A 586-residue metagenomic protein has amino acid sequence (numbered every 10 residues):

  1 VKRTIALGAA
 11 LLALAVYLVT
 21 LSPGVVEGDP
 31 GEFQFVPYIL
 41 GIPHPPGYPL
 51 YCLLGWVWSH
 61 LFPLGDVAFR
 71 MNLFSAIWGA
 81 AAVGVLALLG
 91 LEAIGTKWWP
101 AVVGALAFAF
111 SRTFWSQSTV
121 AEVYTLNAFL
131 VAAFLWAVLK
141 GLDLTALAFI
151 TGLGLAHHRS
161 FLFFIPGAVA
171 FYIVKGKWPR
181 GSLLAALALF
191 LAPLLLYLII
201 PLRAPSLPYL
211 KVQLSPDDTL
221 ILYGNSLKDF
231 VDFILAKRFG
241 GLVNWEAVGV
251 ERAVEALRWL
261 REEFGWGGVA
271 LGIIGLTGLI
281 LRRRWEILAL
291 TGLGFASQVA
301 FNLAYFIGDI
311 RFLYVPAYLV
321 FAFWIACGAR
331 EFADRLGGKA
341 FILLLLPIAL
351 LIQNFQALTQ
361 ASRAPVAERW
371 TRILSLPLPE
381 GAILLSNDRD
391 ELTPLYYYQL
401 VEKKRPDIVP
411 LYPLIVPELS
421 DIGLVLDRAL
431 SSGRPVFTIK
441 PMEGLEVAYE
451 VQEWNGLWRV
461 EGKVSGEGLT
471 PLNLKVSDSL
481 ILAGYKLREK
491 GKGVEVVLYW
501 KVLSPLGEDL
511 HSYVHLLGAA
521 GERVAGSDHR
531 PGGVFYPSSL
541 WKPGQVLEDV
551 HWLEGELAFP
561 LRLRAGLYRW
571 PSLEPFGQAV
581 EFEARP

Functional and structural regions predicted by a protein language model:
R3-I5, L11, L86-F110, A146 (+4 more regions): Transmembrane-helix signature of polytopic, membrane-embedded enzymes that assemble or transfer cell-envelope glycans
L7, I280-W285, C327-N354: Signature aromatic-anchored transmembrane alpha helix within multi-pass, membrane-resident enzymes that catalyze glycan
L7, L73-I94, A132-A137, I274-T277 (+1 more regions): Transmembrane-helix motifs of polytopic, lipid-linked glycan transferases
V36-I39, G104-L106, L144-H157, P166-Y172: Membrane-interface alpha helices of multi-pass inner-membrane proteins
G55-F62, M71-V85, W98, A107 (+4 more regions): Transmembrane alpha-helices of multi-pass, membrane-embedded glycan-processing enzymes that use lipid-linked
K140-L142, F163-L191, R283: Perimembrane helix-loop-helix junctions
N244, T371-Y396, V401-P586: C-terminal luminal/periplasmic domains and tails of membrane-associated envelope-modifying transferases
R261-W285: Hydrophobic, aromatic-rich transmembrane alpha-helices and their immediate juxtamembrane boundary segments
